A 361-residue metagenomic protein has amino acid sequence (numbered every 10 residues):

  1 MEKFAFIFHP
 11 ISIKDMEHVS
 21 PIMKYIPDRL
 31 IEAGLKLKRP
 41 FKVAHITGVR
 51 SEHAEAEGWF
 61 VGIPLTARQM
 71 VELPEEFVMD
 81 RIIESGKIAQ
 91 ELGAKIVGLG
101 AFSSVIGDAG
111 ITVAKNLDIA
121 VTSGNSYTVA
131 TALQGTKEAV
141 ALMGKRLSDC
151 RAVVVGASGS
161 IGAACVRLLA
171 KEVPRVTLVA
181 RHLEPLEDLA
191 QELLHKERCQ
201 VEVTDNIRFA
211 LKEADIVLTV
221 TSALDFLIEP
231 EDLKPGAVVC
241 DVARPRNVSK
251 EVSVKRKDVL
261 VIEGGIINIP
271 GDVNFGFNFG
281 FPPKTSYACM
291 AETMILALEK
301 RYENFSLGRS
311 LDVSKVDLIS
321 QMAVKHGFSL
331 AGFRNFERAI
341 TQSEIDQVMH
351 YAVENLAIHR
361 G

Functional and structural regions predicted by a protein language model:
E2, F6-F8, S12, V19-E57 (+3 more regions): Adenosine-phosphate binding glycine-rich loop
V49-L147, F275-K284: Glycine/serine-rich phosphate-binding loop and adjoining beta1-alpha1 elements at the start of nucleotide-handling
T66-Q69, M79, Q200, T204-I228 (+1 more regions): Rossmann-like NAD(P)-binding element
A94, V173, E213-D215, K234-A237: Short, well-ordered alpha-helix to beta-strand connector turns
I96, G100, E231-D272: ADP-ribose/adenylate-binding Rossmann-like module
N116-D118, E172, E197, P235 (+1 more regions): Short, structured coil segments at secondary-structure junctions
A120-S123, V201-N206, I262: Short acidic-hydrophobic, aromatic-tinged amphipathic segments that line or gate anion-handling sites
E138-I216: Glycine-rich phosphate/diphosphate-binding loop of Rossmann-like nucleotide-binding domains
